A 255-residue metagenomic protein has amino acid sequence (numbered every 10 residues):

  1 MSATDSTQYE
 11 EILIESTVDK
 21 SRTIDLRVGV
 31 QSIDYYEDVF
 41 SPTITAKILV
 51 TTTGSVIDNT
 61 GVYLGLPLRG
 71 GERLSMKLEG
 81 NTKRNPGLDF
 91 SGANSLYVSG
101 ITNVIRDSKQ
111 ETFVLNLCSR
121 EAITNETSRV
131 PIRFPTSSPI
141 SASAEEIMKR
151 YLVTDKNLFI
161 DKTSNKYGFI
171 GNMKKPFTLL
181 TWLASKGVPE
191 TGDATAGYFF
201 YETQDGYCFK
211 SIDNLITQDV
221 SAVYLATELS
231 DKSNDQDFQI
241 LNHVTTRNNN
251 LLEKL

Functional and structural regions predicted by a protein language model:
M1-T127: Assembly/oligomerization scaffold segments
D34, D38, F134, K166-M173: Short, charged/polar micro-motifs that form catalytic or ligand-binding hotspots
L66, P135-I140, G171-K175: Extracytoplasmic/periplasmic, Sec-exported soluble proteins
K83-F90, T154-L158, G192-G197: Short secondary-structure capping/junction motifs at helix and strand boundaries
T112, S119-E121, F159-L252: Short beta-strand-centered interaction patches in the first periplasmic/extracellular domains of large envelope
N125-T127, A144-G171: N-terminal export/assembly leaders
R129-P131: PEST-like low-complexity, intrinsically disordered acidic/proline/serine-rich tracts that flank trafficking/processing
S141-E145, L180: Extracytoplasmic/secreted envelope proteins and their assembly/folding machinery, especially bacterial periplasmic
